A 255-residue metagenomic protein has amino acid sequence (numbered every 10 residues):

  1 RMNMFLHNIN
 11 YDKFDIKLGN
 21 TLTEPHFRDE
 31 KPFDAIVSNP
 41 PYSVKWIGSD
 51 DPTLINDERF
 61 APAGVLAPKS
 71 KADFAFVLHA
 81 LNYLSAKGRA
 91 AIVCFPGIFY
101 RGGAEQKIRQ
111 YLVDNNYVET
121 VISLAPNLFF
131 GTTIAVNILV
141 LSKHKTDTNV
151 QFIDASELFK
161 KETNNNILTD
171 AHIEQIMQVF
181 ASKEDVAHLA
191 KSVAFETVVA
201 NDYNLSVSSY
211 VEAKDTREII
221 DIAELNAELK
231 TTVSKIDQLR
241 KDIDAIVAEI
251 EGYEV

Functional and structural regions predicted by a protein language model:
R1-D29: S-adenosyl-L-methionine
T21-E24, R28-V255: A conserved structural/catalytic subdomain of Rossmann-like adenosyl-cofactor enzymes
